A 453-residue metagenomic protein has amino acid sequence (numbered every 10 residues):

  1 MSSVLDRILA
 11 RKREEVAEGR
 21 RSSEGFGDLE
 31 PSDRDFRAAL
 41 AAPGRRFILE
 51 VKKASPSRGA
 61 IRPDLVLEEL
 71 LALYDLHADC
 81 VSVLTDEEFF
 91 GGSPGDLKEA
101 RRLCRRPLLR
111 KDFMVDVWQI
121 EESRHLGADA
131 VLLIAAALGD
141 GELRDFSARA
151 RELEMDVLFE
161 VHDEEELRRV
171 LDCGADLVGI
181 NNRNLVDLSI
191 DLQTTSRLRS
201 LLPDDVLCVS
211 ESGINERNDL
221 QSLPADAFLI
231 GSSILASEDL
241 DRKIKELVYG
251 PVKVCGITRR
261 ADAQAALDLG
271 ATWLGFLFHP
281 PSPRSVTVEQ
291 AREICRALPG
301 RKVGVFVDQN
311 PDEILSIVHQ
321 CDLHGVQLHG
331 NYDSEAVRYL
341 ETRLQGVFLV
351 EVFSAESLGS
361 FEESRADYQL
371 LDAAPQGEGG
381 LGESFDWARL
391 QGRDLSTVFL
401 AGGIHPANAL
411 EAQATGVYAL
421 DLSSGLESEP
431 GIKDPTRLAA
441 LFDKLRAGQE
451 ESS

Functional and structural regions predicted by a protein language model:
M1-D64: An N-cap/entry alpha-helix motif that binds or orients negatively charged groups
A39-A60, S93-A100, R144, P203 (+1 more regions): N-terminal small/glycine-rich loop or linker at the start of catalytic domains across soluble metabolic enzymes
R45-F47, R101-K111, R149-L158, L201-E211 (+4 more regions): Short beta-strand/loop segments at the ligand-binding rim of alpha/beta enzyme cores
K53-D64, E69-F90, V170-S200, W273 (+6 more regions): Glycine/Thr-rich beta-alpha phosphate-binding loop at enzyme active sites
S57-R151, M155-L158, E164-R169, L177 (+2 more regions): N-terminal active-site wall of soluble small-molecule enzyme domains
V115-G127, H162-C173, S210-I230, T258-L269 (+4 more regions): Catalytic cores of alpha/beta
E122-E142, G179-S189, A225-L247, A271-P283 (+4 more regions): Glycine-rich phosphate-binding active-site loops on the catalytic face of alpha/beta enzymes
L192-L202, I234-V252, V288-A297, Y339-L340 (+2 more regions): C-terminal helical cap(s) of enzyme catalytic domains, especially alpha/beta-barrels
